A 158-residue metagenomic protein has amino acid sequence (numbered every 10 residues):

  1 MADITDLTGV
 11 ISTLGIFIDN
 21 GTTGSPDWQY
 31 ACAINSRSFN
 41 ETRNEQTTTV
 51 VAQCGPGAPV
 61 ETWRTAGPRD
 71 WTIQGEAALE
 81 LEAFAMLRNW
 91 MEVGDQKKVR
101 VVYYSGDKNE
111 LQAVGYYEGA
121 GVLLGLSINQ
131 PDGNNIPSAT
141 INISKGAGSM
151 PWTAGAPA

Functional and structural regions predicted by a protein language model:
M1-A2, A158: Glycine- and charge-rich intrinsically disordered segments
A2-L79, A120-P137: Solvent-exposed edge beta-strands and adjacent loop segments that serve as assembly or binding interfaces
N20-T23, D107-Q112, T153-A156: Polar, enzyme-active/binding microenvironments
Q74, V102, N142-S144: Residues within well-ordered beta-strands of beta-sheet-rich folds
E80-E82, G148-S149: Acidic glycine-/aspartate-rich tracts in secreted/extracellular proteins
F84-A120: Short, acidic/charged, Gly/Pro-enriched secondary-structure junctions
E118-A158: Mixed-charge, glycine-accented linear interaction segment located at domain edges/termini
